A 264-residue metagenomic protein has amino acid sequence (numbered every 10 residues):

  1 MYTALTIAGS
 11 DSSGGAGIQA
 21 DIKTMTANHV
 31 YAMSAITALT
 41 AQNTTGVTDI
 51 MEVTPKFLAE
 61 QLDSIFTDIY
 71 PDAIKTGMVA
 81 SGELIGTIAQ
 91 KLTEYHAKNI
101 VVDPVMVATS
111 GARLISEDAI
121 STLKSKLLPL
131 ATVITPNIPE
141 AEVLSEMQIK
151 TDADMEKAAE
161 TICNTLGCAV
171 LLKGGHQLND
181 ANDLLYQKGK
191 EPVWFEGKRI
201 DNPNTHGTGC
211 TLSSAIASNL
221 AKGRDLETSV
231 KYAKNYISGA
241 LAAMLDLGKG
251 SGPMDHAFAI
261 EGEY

Functional and structural regions predicted by a protein language model:
T3-T6, T26-T109: Conserved N-terminal subdomain of the carbohydrate kinase-like
I7-S13, P192-H206: Short pre-catalytic strand/loop immediately N-terminal to key active-site residues, enriched for Gly-Thr
G14-V30: N-terminal basic/disordered segments at the start of proteins
Q19, E142-V143, N202-L226: Short, small-residue alpha-helix embedded
H29-M33, V193, N219-A233: Phosphate-handling active-site elements
E52, E227-Y264: Charged C-terminal helix
G86-E94, C168, N182, K188-E191 (+1 more regions): Nucleotide and nucleotide-moiety/phosphate-recognizing core
E117-P192: Conserved phosphate/ATP/ADP-binding segment of small-molecule kinases
